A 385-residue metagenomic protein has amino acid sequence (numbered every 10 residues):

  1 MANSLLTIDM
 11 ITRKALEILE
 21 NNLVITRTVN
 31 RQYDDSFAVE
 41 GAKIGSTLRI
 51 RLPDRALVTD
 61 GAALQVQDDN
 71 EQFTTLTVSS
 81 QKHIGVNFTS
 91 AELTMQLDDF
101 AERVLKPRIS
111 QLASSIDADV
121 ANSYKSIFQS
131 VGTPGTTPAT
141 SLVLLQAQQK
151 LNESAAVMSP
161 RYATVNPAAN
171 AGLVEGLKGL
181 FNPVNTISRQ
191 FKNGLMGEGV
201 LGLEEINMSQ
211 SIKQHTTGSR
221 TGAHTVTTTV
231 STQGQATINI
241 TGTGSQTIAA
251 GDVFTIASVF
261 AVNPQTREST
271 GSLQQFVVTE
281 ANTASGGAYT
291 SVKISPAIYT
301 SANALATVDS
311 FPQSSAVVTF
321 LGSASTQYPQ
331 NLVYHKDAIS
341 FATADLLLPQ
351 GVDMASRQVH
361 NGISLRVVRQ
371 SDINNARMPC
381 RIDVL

Functional and structural regions predicted by a protein language model:
M1-T74: N-terminal "assembly arms/tails" that initiate or stabilize quaternary assembly in self-assembling proteins
F37-V39, Q148-S154, F191-E198, T227 (+2 more regions): A generic local secondary-structure boundary/capping motif
I50, L76-V143, N152-A169, N193-M208 (+1 more regions): Long, contiguous amphipathic alpha-helices that act as assembly "spine/axial" helices in icosahedral shell and virion
D54, P167-A169, N282: Short, flexible loop/turn elements at secondary-structure junctions
L97-D99, N239-G244, V367-N374: Exposed beta-sheet edge/beta-hairpin loop segments within beta-rich domains
G172-S295: Autoprocessing Asn-cyclization modules and mimics
N193, Q210, Q274-Q275, T279-L385: Internal mixed-charge
